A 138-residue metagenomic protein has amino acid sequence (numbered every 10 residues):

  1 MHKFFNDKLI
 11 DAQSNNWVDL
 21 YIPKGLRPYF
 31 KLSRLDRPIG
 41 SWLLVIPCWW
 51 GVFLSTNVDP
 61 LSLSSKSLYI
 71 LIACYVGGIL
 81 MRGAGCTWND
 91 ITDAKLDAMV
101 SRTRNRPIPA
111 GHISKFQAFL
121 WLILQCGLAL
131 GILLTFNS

Functional and structural regions predicted by a protein language model:
M1-K31, T56-N57, L61-L63: Transit-peptide-like, low-complexity N-terminal presequences and other terminal intrinsically disordered regions
L26-G40, H112: Membrane interfacial helix-start motif at the N-side
P28, G40, K66-C74, A118: Residue-level signature of transmembrane alpha-helical entry/exit and packing/kink sites in multi-pass membrane
L35-L54: The first (N-terminal) embedded transmembrane alpha-helix
C48-I70: Alpha-helical phosphate/pyrophosphate-handling elements in metalloenzyme active cores
A73-G78, A94-S138: Multi-pass membrane catalytic core of lipid/isoprenoid biosynthesis enzymes
T87-K95: Membrane-spanning helices that line or support transport/gating and their immediate boundary helices in channels
